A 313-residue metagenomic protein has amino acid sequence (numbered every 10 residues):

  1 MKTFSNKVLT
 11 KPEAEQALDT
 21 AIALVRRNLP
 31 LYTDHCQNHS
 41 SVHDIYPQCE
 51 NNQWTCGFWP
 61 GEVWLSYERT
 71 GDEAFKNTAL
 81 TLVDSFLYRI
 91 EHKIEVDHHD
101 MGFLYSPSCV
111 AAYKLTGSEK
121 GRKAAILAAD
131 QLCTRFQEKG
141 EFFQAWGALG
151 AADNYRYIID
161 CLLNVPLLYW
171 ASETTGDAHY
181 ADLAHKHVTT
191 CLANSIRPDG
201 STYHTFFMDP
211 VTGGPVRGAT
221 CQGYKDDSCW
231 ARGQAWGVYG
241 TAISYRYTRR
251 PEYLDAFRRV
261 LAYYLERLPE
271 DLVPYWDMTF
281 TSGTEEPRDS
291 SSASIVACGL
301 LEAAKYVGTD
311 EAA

Functional and structural regions predicted by a protein language model:
M1-A313: Glycan-recognition and catalytic cores of secretory/periplasmic carbohydrate-active enzymes
